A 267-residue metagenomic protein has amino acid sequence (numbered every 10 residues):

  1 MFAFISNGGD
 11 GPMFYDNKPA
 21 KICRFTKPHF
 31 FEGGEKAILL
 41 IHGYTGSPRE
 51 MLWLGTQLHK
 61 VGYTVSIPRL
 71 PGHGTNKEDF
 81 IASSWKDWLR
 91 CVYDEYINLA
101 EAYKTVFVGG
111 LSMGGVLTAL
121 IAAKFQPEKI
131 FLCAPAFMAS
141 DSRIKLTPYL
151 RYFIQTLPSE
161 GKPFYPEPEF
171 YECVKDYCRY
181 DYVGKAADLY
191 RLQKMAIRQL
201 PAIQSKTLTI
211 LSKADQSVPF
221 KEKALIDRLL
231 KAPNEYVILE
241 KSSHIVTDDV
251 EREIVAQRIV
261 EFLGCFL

Functional and structural regions predicted by a protein language model:
L54, S205, P219-R228: Short alpha-helix in the alpha/beta-hydrolase fold that links the catalytic acid
H59-K77: Conserved alpha/beta-hydrolase
N76-A102, F107: Catalytic nucleophile-loop/oxyanion-hole region of alpha/beta-hydrolase and closely related hydrolase-like folds
G110-G114, T118: Gly/Ala-rich beta-loop-alpha elbow adjacent to hydrolase catalytic centers
Y182-L200: Active-site nucleophile elbow and catalytic-triad environment of alpha/beta-hydrolase enzymes
I203, T209-L211, D215: Short beta-strand/loop motif that positions the catalytic acidic residue of the alpha/beta-hydrolase fold
L230-I245: Catalytic histidine neighborhood in serine/cysteine hydrolases with alpha/beta-hydrolase-type architecture
K241-L267: Catalytic active-site module of serine/aspartate enzymes centered on a nucleophile-bearing elbow/loop
